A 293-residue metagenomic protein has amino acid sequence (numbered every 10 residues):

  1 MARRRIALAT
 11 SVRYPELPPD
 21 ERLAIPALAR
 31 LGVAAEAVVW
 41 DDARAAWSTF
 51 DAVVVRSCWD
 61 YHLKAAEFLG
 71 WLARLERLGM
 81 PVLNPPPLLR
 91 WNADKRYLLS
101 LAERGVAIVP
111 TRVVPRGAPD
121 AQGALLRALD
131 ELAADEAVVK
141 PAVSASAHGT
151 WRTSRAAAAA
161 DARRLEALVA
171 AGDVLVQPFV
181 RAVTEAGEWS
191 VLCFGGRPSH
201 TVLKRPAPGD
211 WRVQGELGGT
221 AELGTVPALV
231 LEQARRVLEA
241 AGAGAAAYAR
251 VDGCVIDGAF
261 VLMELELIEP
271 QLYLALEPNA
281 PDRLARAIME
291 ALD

Functional and structural regions predicted by a protein language model:
A2-T10, L72-G79, P86-A186, A228-L231: Active-site nucleotide/adenylate-binding loops and adjacent lid/helix of ATP-dependent enzymes
R5, V12-P119: Conserved N-proximal alpha/beta basic substrate-recognition cap immediately N-terminal to, or forming the N-lobe
P19, T150-T153, A275-P278: Short, solvent-exposed loop/turn segments at secondary-structure boundaries
F50-V55, S190-C193, A259-P270: A short beta-strand motif that forms the metal-chelation/ATP-contact edge of phosphoryl-transfer active sites
C58, A142, F179-V180, L192 (+2 more regions): Anionic group-transfer/hydrolysis microenvironments
W59, A147, A207-P208, E266-L276: Glycine-rich phosphate/pyrophosphate-binding beta-alpha loops
H148-G242, C254, V261: Phosphate-binding site of ATP-dependent enzymes
A228-D293: ATP-dependent carboxylate activation and anion-phosphoryl transfer catalytic cores that bind Mg-ATP to form
